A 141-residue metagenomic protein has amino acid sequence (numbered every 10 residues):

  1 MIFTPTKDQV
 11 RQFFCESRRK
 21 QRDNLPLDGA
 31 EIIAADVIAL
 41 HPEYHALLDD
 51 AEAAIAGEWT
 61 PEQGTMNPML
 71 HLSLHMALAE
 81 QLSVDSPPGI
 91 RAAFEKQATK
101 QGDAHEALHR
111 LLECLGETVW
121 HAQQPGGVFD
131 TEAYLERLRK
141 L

Functional and structural regions predicted by a protein language model:
M1-H45: N-terminal leader/targeting peptides and immediately adjacent processing regions
E31-A98: Aromatic-anchored, charged helix-turn/loop surface patch used as a conserved interaction hotspot
A46, P88, H105-H109, F129: Short, solvent-exposed positions on alpha-helices
L112-T118: Helix-rich interaction surfaces within compact, conserved domain-sized segments that mediate assembly or partner
W120, Q124-L141: Glycine-rich, aromatic-bearing surface loops/beta-hairpins
